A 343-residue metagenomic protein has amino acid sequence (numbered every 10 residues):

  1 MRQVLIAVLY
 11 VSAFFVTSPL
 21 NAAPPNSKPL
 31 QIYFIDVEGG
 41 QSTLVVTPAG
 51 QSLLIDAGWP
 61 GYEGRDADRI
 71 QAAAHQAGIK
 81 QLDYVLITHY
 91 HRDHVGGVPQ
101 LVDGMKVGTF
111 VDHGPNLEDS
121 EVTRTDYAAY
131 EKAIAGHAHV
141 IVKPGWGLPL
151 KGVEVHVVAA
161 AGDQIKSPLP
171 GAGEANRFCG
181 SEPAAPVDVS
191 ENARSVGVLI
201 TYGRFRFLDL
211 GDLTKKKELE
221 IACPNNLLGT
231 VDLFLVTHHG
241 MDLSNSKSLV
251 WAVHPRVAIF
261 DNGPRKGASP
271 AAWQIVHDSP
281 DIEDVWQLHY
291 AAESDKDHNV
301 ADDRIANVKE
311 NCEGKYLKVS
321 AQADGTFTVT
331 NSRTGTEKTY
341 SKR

Functional and structural regions predicted by a protein language model:
M1-V4: Positively charged n-region of N-terminal signal peptides that target proteins for export
I6-S18: Bacterial N-terminal signal peptides
L20-R343: Non-globular, low-confidence helical/coil segments that flank catalytic cores
